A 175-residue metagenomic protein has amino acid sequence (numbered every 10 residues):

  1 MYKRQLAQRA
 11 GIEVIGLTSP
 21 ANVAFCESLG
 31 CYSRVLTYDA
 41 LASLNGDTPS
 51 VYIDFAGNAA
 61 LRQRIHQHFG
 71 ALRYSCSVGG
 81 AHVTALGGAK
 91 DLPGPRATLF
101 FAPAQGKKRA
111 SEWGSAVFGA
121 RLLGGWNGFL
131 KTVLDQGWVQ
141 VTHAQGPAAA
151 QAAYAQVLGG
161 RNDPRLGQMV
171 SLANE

Functional and structural regions predicted by a protein language model:
M1-E175: Terminal helix/beta-alpha structural elements that buttress the NAD(P)+-binding lobe
